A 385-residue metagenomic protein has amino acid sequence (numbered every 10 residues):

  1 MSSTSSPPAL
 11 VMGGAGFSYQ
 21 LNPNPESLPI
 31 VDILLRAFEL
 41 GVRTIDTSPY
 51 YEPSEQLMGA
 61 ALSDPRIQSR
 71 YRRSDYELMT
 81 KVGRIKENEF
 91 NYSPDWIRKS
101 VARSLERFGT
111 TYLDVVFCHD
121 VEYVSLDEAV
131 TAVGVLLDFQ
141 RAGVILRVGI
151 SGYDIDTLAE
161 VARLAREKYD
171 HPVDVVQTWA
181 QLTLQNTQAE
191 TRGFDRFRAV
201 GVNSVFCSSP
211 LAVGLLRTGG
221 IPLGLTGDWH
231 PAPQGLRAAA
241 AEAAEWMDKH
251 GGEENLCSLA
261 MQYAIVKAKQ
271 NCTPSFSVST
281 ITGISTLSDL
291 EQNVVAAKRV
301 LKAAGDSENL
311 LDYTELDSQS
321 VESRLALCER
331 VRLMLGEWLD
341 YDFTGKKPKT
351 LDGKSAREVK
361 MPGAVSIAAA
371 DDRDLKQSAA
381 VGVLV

Functional and structural regions predicted by a protein language model:
M1-Y76, V383: N-terminal binding-site loop/beta-alpha segment at the start of enzyme catalytic domains that lines or forms
S2-S6, A61-E77, L105-T110, D138-Q140 (+2 more regions): Acidic (Asp/Glu)-rich catalytic clusters
M12, I45, M58, L78 (+7 more regions): Conserved, mostly hydrophobic/aromatic
A15-L28, V82-R98, D120-D127: Active-site mouth loops of central-metabolism enzymes
P23-F38, F90-G109, I155-A165: Short, acidic/polar
R72-K86, Q177-A180: A short, structured active-site edge motif that brings together acidic residues
L105-V124: Active-site groove signature of glycoside hydrolases
V121-L384: Beta/alpha (TIM)-barrel catalytic core signal, keyed to glycine-rich beta->alpha loops juxtaposed to Asp/Glu that bind
